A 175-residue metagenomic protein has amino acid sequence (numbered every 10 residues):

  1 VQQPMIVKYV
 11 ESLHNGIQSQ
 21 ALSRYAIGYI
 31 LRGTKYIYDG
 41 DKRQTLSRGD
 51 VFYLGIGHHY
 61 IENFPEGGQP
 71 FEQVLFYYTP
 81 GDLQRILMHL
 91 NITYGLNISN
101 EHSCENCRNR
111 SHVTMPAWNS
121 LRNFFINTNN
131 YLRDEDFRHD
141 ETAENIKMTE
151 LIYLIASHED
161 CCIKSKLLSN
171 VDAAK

Functional and structural regions predicted by a protein language model:
Q2-H102, F137: N-terminal regulatory/effector-sensing and dimerization cores that precede helix-turn-helix DNA-binding domains
M5, G49, T114, S120-L121 (+2 more regions): A general marker of short, structured functional hotspots
I17, G55, R122-N123, T149-L151: Short, flexible segments with low predicted structural confidence
Y60, N129-Y131: A short small-residue
D82, S120-N123, N127, C162-I163: Exposed alpha-helical structural elements
N91-I126: Aromatic/histidine-rich interaction motifs
E105-N119, L132-K175: Short, Lys/Arg-enriched, Trp-marked, Pro/Gly-tolerant hinge/linker segments that flank
